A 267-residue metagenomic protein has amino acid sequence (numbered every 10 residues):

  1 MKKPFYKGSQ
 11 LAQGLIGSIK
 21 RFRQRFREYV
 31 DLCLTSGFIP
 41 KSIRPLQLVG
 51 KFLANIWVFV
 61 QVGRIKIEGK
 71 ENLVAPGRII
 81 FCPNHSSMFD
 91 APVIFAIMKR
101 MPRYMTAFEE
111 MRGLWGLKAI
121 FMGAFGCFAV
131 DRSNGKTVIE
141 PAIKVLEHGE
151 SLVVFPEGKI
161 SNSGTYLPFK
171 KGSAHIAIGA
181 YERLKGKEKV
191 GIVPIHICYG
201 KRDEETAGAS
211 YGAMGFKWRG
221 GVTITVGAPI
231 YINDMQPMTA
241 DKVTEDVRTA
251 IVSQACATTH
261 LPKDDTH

Functional and structural regions predicted by a protein language model:
K2-C82, F89-V93, A119, G123-G126: Membrane-anchoring hydrophobic helices of lipid-metabolizing enzymes
G63-K66, S133-V138: Glycine-rich, highly charged phosphate/nucleotide-binding loops
L73-N134, G186: Catalytic core of membrane glycerolipid acyltransferases/transacylases, capturing the structured, soluble-facing
R78-I80, S151-F155, G191-V193: Residue-level preference for the first positions of well-ordered beta-strands
M105-A107, F155, I195: Generic beta-sheet signal
G116, G164-M238: A cross-family acyltransferase "interaction/gating" segment
V145-H175: Catalytic-site beta-strand/loop segments enriched in glycine and acidic/polar residues
I232-H267: A cross-taxonomic marker for long C-terminal extensions/tails that follow the last structured domain
